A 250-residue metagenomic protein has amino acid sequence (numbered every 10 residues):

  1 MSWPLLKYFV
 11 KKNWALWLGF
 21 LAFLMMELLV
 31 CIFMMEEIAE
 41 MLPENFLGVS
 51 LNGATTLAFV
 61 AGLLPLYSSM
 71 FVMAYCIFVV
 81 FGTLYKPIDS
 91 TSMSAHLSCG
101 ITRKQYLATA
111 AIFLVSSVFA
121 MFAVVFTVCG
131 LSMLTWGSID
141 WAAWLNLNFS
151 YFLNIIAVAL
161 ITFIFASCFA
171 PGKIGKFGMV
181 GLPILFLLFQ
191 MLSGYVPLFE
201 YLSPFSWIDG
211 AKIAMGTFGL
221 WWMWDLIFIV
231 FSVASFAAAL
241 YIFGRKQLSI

Functional and structural regions predicted by a protein language model:
M1-L24: Aromatic- and glycine-rich beta-strand/loop motifs that create alpha-glucan
L5, N13, F33-F59, L185-I250: Terminal transmembrane helical anchor/hairpin motif
G19-L24, I174-F186, L202-P204: Central hydrophobic cores of alpha-helical transmembrane segments in multi-pass integral membrane proteins
L29-F33, A54-M70, L107-S167, L220: Secretory targeting signals
F59-K86, V180: Long, hydrophobic alpha-helical segments
V72-M73, I77, I155-L160, W224-A238: Hydrophobic cores of alpha-helical transmembrane segments in multi-pass inner/ER membrane proteins, independent
I77-L97, A111: Transmembrane helix boundary and interhelical loop/hinge segments in multi-pass membrane proteins
